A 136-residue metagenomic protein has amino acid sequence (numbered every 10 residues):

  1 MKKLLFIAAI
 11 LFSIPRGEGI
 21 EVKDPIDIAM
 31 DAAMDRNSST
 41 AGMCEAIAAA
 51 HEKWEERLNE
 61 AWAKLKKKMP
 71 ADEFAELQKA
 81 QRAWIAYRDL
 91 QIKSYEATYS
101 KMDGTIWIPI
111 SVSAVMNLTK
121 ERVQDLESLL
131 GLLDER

Functional and structural regions predicted by a protein language model:
L4-S13: Sec-dependent N-terminal signal peptides
R16-R136: N-terminal alpha-helical modules
